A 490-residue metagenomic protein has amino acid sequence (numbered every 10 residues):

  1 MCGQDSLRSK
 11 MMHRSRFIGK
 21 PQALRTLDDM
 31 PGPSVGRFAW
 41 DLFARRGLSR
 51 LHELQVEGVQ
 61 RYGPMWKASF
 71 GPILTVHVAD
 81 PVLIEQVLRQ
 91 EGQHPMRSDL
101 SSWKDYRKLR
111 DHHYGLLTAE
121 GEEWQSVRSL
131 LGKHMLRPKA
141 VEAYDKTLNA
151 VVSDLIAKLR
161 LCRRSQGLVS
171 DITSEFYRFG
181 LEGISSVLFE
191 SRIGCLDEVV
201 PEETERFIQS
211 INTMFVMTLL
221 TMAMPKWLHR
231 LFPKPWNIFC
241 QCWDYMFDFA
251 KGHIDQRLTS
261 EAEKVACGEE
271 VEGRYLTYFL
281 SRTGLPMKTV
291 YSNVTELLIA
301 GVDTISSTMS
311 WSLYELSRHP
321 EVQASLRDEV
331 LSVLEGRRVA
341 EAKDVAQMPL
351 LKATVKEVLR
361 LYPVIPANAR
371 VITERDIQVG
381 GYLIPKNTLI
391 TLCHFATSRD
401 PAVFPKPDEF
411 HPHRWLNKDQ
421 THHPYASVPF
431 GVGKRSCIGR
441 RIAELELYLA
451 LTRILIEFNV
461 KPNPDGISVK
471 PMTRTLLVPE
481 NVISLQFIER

Functional and structural regions predicted by a protein language model:
C2-S6, S69-V76, K139-A150, L161-S186 (+7 more regions): Cytochrome P450
R14-R46, R50-T147, V151, I172 (+3 more regions): Cytochrome P450 substrate-recognition site 1
L42-G63, D248, G252, A340-G380 (+2 more regions): Conserved cytochrome P450 K-helix E-x-x-R motif and the immediately C-terminal K′/meander segment
P72-E85, D111-Y114, V152-A157, V169-D197 (+3 more regions): Hydrophobic mid-domain F-helix/FG-region of cytochrome P450s
L136-A140, T213, M217, C240-M309 (+3 more regions): Conserved cytochrome P450 catalytic core segment spanning the I/J/K helices
G180, I184, L188, M246-A250 (+6 more regions): Central I-helix of cytochrome P450 enzymes
P320-V322, L416, H423, R440-V478: Cytochrome P450 heme-binding "Cys pocket" and the immediately downstream C-terminal segment
L392-D419: Conserved cytochrome P450 K-helix/beta-meander segment immediately N-terminal to the heme-binding cysteine loop
